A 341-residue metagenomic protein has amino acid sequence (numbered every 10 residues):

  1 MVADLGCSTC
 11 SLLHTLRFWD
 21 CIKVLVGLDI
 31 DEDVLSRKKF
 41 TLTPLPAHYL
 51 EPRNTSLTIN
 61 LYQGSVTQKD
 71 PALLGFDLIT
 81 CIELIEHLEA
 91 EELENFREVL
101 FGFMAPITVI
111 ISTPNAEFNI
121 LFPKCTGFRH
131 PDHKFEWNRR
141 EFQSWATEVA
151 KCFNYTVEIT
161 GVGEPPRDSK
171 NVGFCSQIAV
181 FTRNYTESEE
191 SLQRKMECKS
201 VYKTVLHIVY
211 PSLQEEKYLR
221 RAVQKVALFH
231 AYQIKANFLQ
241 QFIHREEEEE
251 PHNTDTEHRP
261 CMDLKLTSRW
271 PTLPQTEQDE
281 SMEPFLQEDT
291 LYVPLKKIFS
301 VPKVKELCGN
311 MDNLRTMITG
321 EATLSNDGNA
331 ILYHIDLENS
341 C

Functional and structural regions predicted by a protein language model:
V2-S8: Conserved class I S-adenosyl-L-methionine
T9-I22: Conserved SAM-binding loop of SAM-dependent methyltransferases across substrates and taxa, primarily the Class I
V24-D29: Conserved SAM-binding motif I beta-strand of class I
D33-V34: Conserved short alpha-helix immediately C-terminal to the canonical SAM/SAH-binding motif I of Rossmann-like
K38-F76, T80, L88-K265, W270 (+1 more regions): S-adenosyl-L-methionine-dependent methyltransferase catalytic module, highlighting the catalytic core
L84: Hydrophobic adenine-recognition pocket in adenosine-nucleotide-binding enzymes
E280-A330: Charge-enriched amphipathic alpha-helical scaffolds
E338-C341: Phospho-regulated, low-complexity intrinsically disordered regions of nuclear gene-regulatory and chromatin-associated
